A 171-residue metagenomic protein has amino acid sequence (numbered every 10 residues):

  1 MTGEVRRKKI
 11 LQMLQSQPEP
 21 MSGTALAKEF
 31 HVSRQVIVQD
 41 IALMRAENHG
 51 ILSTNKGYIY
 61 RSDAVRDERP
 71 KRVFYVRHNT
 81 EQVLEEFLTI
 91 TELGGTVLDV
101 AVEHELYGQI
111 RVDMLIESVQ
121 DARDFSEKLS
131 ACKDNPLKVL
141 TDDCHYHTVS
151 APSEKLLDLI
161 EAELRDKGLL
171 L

Functional and structural regions predicted by a protein language model:
M1, L14, H31, R77-H78 (+1 more regions): Residue-level marker of alpha-helix boundaries and capping positions
M1-K28: Extreme N-terminal segment that seeds HTH/winged-HTH DNA-binding domains in transcriptional regulators
V5, M21, V32, S53 (+3 more regions): Conserved active-site and cofactor/substrate-binding residues in soluble primary-metabolism enzymes
K8, Q12, K28, Q39-A42 (+3 more regions): Solvent-exposed alpha-helical segments within well-ordered globular domains of core cellular machineries
P20-S53: N-terminal helix-turn-helix
K28, Y58, H104-E105: Conserved beta-strand edge residues that scaffold enzyme active sites
I51-S62: Minor-groove-contacting beta-hairpin "wing" of winged helix-turn-helix DNA-binding domains
E68-L171: Mid-protein regulatory/catalytic core that forms ligand/cofactor-binding pockets and protein-protein interaction
